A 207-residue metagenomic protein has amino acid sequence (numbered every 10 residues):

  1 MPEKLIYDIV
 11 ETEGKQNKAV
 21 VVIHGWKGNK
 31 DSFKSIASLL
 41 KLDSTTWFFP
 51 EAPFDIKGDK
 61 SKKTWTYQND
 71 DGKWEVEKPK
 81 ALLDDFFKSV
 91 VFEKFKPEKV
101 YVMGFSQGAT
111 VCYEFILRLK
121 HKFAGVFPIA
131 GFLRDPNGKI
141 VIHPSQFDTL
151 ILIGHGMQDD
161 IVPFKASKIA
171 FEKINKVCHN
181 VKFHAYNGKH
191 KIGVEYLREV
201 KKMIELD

Functional and structural regions predicted by a protein language model:
P2-P97: Serine-hydrolase catalytic machinery in alpha/beta-hydrolase-like enzymes
S35, E114-R118: Active-site signature of alpha/beta-hydrolase-fold catalytic machinery across serine- and Asp/Cys-nucleophile hydrolases
L39-L42, I142-D148, V177: Short, conserved loop/helix-junction motifs that constitute active-site signature segments in enzyme catalytic cores
D59-T66, G131-L150: Flexible "cap/lid" loop of the alpha/beta hydrolase fold
M103-G108, C112: Gly/Ala-rich beta-loop-alpha elbow adjacent to hydrolase catalytic centers
H121-R134: A conserved short beta-strand
L152-H155, D159: Short beta-strand/loop motif that positions the catalytic acidic residue of the alpha/beta-hydrolase fold
K165-F171, N175-D207: C-terminal catalytic histidine-bearing segment of alpha/beta-hydrolase fold enzymes
